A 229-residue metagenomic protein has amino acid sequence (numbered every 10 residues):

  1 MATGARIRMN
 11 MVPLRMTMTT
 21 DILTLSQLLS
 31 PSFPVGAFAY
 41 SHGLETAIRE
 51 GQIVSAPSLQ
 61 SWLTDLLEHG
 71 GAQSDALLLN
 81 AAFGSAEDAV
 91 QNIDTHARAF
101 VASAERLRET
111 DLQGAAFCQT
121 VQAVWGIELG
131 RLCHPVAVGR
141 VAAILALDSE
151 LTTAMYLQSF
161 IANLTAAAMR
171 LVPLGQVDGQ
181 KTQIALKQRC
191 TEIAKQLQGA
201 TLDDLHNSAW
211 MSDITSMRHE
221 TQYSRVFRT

Functional and structural regions predicted by a protein language model:
M1-T229: Metal- and O2-centered redox machinery and metal/ROS homeostasis
